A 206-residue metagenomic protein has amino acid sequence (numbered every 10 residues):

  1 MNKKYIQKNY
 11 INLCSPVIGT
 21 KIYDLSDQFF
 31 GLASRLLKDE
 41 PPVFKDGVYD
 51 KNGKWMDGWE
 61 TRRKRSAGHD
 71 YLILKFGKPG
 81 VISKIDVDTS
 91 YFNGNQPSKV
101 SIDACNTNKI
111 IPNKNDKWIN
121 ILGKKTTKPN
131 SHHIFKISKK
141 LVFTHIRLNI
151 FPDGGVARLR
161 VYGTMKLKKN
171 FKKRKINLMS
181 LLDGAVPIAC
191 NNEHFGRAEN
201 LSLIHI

Functional and structural regions predicted by a protein language model:
I6-I73, P79-K84, T89-N93: An N-terminus-focused feature that recognizes amino-terminal "leader" regions
M56-I73, S83-D86, P97-K99, N106-H145: A cross-kingdom feature marking solvent-exposed beta-strand/loop segments within repeated, beta-rich binding/scaffold
K75-G77, K84-S90, D103-C105, R147-F151 (+1 more regions): A structural feature that tracks compact, well-ordered secondary-structure segments with a strong bias toward
G154-M165: Edge beta-strands of jelly-roll/beta-sandwich modules across compartments, strongly enriched in secreted/luminal
L167-L181: Low-complexity, Pro/Ser/Thr- and charge-rich linker/hinge segments at domain boundaries
I204-I206: Conserved small/polar residues in nucleotide/adenosyl-binding loops
